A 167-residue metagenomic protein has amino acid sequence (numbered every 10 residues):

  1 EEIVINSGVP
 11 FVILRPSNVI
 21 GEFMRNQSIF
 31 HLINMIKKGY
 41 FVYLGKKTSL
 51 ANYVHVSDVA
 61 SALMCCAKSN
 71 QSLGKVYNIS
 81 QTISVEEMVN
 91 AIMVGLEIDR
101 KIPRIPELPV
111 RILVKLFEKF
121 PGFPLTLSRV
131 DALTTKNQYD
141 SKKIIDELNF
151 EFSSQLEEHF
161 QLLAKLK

Functional and structural regions predicted by a protein language model:
E1-L14: Active-site Tyr-X1-5-Lys
I13, L50-Y53, Q138-Y139: Short aromatic/basic micro-patch
R15-P16, I20: Conserved SDR Rossmann-fold cofactor-binding beta-strand/turn motif
M24-H31, L44-A67, G74-K75: Substrate-positioning beta->alpha
I33-L44, I98, F123-P124: A short C-terminal helix-loop "cap" of Rossmann-like NAD(P)-dependent dehydrogenase/epimerase domains
V56, E87-N90, L113-E151: Conserved C-terminal active-site "lid" loop/helix of NAD(P)H-dependent oxidoreductases that clamps the redox cofactor
C65-L125, F160-K167: Mid/C-terminal beta-alpha module of Rossmann-like enzyme folds, strongest in SDR-family dehydrogenases/epimerases
S141-K167: Amphipathic terminal alpha-helices
